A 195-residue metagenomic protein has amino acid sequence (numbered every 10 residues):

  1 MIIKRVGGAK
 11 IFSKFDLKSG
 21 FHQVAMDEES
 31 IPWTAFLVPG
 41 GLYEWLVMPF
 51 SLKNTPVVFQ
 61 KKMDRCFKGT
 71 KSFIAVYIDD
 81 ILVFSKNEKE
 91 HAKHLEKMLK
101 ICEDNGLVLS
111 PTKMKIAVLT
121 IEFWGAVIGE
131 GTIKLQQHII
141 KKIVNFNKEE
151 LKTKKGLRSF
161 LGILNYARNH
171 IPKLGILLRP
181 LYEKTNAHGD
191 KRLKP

Functional and structural regions predicted by a protein language model:
M1-P195: Retroelement reverse transcriptase polymerase core
